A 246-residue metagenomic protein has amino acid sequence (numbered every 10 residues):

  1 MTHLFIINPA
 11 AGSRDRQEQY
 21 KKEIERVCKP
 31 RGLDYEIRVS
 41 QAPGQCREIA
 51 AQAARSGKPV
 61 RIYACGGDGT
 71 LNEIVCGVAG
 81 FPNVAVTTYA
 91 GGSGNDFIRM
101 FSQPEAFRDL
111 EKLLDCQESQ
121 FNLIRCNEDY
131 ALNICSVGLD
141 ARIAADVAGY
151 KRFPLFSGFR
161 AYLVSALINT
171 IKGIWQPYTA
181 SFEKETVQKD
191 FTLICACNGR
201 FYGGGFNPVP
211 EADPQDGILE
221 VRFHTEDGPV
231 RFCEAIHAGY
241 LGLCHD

Functional and structural regions predicted by a protein language model:
M1-I62: ATP/NTP phosphate-donor binding region
P9, C65-G67, Y89-G92: Glycine-rich beta-strand-to-loop/alpha-helix junction loops that act as flexible
Q17-E18, F182-E183, Q188, D213 (+1 more regions): ATP/nucleoside-binding phosphotransfer catalytic cores, i.e., glycine-rich phosphate-binding loops
R31, S40, G80-T192: Catalytic core of DAGKc-family lipid kinases
T70-P82: Short Gly/Thr/Asp-enriched flexible loops that form oxyanion-binding sites at enzyme active sites
S136, D140, C195-V209: Glycine-rich phosphate/pyrophosphate-binding beta-alpha loops
K151-R160, G204-G205, P210-R231: Gly/Ser/Thr-rich active-site loops/lids in small-molecule metabolic enzymes that frequently grip phosphoryl groups
